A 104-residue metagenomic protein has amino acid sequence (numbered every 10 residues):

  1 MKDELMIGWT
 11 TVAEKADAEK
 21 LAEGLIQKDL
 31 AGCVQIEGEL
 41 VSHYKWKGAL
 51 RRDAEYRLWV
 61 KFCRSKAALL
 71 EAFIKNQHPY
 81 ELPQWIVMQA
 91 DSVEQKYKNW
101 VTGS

Functional and structural regions predicted by a protein language model:
M1-S104: Positively charged, small/polar-rich N-terminal and surface patches that mediate targeting and assembly and bind
